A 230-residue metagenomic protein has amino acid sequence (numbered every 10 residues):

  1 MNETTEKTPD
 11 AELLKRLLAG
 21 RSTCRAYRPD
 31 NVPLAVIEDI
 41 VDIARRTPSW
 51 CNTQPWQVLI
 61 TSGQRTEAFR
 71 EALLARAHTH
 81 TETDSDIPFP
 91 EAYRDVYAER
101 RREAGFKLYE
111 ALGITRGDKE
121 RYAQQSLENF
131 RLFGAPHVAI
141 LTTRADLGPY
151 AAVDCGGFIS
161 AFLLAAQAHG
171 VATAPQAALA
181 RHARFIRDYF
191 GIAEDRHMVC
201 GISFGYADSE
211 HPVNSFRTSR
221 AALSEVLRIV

Functional and structural regions predicted by a protein language model:
M1-V230: Acidic, surface-exposed loops and disordered segments
